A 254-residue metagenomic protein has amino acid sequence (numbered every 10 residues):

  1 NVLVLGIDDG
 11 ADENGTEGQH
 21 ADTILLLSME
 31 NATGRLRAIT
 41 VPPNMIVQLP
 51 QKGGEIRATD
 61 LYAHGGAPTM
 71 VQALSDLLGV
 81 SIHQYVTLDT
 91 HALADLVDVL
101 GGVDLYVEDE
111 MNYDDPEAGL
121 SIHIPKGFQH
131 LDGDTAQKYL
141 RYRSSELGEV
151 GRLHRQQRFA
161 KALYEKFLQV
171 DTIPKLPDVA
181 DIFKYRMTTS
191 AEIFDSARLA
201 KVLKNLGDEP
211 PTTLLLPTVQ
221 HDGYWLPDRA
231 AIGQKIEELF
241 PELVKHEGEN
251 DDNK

Functional and structural regions predicted by a protein language model:
N1-K254: Non-catalytic, solvent-exposed segments at the cell envelope interface
